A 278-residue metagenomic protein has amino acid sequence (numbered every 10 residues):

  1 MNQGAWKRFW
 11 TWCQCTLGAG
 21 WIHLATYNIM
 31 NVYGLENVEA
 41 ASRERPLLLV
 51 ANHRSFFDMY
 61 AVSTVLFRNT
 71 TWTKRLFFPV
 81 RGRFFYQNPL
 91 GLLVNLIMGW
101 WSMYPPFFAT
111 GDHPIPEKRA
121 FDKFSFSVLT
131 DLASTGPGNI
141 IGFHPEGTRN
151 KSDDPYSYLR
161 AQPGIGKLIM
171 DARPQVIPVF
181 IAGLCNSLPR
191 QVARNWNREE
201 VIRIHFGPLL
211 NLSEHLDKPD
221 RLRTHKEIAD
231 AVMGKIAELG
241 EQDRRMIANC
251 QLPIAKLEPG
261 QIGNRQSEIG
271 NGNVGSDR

Functional and structural regions predicted by a protein language model:
N2, W6, K118-P253, N271 (+1 more regions): Non-catalytic C-terminal accessory region of glycerolipid acyltransferases and related lyso-lipid remodeling enzymes
N2-I29, Q87-P106, K123, N195-E199: Alpha-helical membrane-targeting segments
L17-G18, V32-N37, V65-L66, F126-V128 (+2 more regions): A generic local structural motif
G18-I22, F67, V94-N95, L129-T130 (+1 more regions): Short amphipathic alpha-helical segments and helix-helix/interface helices
W21-H53: Helix-to-loop junction immediately C-terminal to a conserved catalytic motif
N28, W72-K74, E200-I202: Residue-level signal for beta-strand positions within conserved beta-sheet cores that form or flank
R43-K118: Catalytic core of membrane glycerolipid acyltransferases/transacylases, capturing the structured, soluble-facing
Q251-K256, N264-E268: Intrinsically disordered, low-complexity repeat regions of secreted/extracellular protein precursors
